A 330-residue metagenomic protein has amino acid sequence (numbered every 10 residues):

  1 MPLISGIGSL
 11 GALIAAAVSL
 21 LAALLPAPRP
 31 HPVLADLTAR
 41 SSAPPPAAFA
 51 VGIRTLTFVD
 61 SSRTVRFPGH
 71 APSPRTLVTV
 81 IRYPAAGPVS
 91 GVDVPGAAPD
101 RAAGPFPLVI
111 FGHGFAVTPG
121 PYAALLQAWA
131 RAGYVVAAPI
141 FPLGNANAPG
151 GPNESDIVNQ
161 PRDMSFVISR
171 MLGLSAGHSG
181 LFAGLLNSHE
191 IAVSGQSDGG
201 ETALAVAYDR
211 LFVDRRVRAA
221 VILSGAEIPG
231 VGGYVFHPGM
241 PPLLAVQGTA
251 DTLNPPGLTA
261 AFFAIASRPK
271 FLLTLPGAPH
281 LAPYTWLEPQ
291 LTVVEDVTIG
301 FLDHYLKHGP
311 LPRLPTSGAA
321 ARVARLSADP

Functional and structural regions predicted by a protein language model:
H31-I110, A128-A132, K307: Domain-level recognition of soluble alpha/beta enzyme cores, biased toward histidine phosphatases/phosphomutases
P88-S90, P99-F106, F111-P149, T252-L253: Short substrate-entry loop that stabilizes the transition state in hydrolases
E154-S188: Alpha/beta-hydrolase active-site loop
G195-G199, A203: Gly/Ala-rich beta-loop-alpha elbow adjacent to hydrolase catalytic centers
G239, A245-Q247, D251: Short beta-strand/loop motif that positions the catalytic acidic residue of the alpha/beta-hydrolase fold
N254-A264, L287: Short alpha-helix in the alpha/beta-hydrolase fold that links the catalytic acid
A266-L281: Catalytic histidine neighborhood in serine/cysteine hydrolases with alpha/beta-hydrolase-type architecture
G277, W286-P330: Alpha/beta-hydrolase-fold serine-hydrolase catalytic core, especially in secreted/extracellular enzymes
